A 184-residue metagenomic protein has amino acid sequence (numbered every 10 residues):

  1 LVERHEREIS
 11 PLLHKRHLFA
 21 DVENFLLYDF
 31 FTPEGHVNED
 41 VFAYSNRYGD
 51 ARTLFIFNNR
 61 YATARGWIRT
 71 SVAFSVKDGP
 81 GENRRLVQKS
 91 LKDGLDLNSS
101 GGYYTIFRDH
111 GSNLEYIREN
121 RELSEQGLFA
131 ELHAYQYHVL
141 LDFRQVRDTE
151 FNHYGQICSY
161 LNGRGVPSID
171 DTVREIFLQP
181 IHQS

Functional and structural regions predicted by a protein language model:
L1-S184: Carbohydrate-interacting/catalytic domains
